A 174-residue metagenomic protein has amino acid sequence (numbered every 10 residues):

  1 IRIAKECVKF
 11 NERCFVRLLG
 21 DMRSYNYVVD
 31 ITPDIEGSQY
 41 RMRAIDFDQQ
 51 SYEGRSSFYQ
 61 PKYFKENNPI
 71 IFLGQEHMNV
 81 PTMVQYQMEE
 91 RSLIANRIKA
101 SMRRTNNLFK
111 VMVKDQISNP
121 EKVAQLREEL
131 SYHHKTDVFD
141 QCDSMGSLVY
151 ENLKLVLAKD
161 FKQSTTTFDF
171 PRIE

Functional and structural regions predicted by a protein language model:
I1-Y59: Conserved kinase catalytic-core segment
I35-E174: C-terminal catalytic region of ATP-dependent kinase domains
